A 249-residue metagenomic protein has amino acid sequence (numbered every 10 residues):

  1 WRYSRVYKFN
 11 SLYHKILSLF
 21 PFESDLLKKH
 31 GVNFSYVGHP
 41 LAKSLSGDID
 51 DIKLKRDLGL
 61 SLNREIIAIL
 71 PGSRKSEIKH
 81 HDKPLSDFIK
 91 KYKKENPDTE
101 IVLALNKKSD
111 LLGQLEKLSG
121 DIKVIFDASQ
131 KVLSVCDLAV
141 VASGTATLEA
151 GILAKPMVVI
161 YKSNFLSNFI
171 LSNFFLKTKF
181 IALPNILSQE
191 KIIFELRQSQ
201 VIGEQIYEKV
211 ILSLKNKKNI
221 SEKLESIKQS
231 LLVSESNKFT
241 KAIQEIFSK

Functional and structural regions predicted by a protein language model:
W1-K249: Nucleotide-activated sugar donor-binding and catalytic core shared by glycosyltransferases and related lipid-linked
